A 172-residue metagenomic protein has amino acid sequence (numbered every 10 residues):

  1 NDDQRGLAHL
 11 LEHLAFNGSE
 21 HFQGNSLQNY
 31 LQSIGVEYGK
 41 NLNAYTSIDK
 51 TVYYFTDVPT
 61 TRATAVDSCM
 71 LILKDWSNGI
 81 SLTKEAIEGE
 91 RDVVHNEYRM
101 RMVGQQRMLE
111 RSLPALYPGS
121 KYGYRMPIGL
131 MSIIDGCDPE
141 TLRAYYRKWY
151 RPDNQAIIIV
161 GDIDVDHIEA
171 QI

Functional and structural regions predicted by a protein language model:
D2-R107, M126, G136-N154, D164-Q171: Active-site-adjacent, His/Asp/Glu-enriched structural segments that form or flank metal-binding and acid/base networks
P118-G129: Gly-rich Lys/Arg/Thr-decorated short loops/hinges at beta-loop-alpha junctions or inter-strand turns that position
